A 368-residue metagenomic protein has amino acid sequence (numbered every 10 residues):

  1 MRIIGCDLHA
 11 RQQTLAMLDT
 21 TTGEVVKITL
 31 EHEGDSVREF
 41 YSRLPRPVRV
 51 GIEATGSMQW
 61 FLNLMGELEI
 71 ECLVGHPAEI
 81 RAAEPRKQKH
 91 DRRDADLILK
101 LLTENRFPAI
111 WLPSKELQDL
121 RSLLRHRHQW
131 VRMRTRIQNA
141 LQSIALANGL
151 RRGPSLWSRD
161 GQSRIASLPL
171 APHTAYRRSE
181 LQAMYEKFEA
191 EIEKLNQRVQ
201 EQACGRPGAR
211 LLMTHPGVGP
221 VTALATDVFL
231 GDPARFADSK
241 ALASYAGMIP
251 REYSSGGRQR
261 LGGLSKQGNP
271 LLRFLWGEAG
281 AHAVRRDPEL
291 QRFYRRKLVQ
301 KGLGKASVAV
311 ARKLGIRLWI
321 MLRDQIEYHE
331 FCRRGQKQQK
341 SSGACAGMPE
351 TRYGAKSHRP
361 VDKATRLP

Functional and structural regions predicted by a protein language model:
M1-P368: A detector of single, family-specific signature residues that are central to catalytic or substrate-handling motifs
